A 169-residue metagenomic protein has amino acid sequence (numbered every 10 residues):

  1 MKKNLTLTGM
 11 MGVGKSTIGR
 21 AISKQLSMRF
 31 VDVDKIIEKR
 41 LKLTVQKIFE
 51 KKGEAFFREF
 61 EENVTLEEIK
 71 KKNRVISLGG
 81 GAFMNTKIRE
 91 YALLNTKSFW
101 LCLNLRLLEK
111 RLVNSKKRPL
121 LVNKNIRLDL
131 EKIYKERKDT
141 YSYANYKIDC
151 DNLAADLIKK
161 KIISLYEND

Functional and structural regions predicted by a protein language model:
K2, A21, Q25, K71 (+2 more regions): NTP-dependent small-molecule kinase module
L7: Hydrophobic anchor at the beta1->P-loop junction of P-loop NTPases
M10: P-loop (Walker A) phosphate-binding loop of NTP-binding proteins
V13: ATP-binding Walker
S16: Walker A/P-loop
V33-L93, R118-P119, R127, E131 (+1 more regions): ATP-dependent small-molecule kinase phosphotransfer cores that center on conserved nucleotide phosphate-binding segments
G80-F83, N104-R106, L153: Short glycine-rich anion-binding loops that position phosphate/pyrophosphate groups of nucleotides and phosphorylated
A92-S115, I148: Conserved phosphate-donor/acceptor-positioning beta-strand/loop module used by diverse small-molecule
